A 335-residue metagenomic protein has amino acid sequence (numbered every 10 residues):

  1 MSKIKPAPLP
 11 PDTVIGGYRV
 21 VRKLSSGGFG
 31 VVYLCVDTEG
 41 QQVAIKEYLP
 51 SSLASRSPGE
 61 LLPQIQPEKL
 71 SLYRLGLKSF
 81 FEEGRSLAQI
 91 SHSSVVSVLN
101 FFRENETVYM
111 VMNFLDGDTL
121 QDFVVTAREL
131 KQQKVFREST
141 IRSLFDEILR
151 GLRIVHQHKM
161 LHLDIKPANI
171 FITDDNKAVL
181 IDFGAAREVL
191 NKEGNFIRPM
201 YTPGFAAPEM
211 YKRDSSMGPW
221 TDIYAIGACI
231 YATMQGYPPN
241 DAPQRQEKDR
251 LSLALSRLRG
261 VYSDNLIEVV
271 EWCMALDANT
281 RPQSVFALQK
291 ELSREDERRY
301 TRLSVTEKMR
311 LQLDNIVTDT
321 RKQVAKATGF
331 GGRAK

Functional and structural regions predicted by a protein language model:
S57-Q89: AlphaC helix of the eukaryotic protein kinase fold
F101: Activation-segment/catalytic-loop signature of the eukaryotic protein kinase fold
N105-T119, F123: Conserved short submotifs of the Hanks-type protein kinase catalytic core that shape the nucleotide-binding pocket
L120-F136: AlphaC helix of the protein kinase catalytic domain
L144-F145: Activation segment signature within eukaryotic-like protein kinase domains
I148-M160: Protein kinase catalytic-loop region centered on the HRD/HxD motif
N195-M210: Conserved activation segment of eukaryotic-like protein kinases, specifically the C-terminal portion of the activation
